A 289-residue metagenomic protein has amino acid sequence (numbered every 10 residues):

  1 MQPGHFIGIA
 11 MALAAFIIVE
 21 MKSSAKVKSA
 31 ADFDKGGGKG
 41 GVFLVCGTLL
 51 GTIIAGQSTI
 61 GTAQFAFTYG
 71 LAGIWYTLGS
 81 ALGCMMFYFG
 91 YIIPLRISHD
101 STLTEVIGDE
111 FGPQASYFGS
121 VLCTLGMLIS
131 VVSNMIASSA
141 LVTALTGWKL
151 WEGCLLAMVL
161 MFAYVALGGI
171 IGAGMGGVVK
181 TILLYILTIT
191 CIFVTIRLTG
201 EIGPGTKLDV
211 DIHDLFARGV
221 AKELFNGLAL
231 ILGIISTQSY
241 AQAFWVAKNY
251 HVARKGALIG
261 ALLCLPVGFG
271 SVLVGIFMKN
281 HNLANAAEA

Functional and structural regions predicted by a protein language model:
M1-S24, G36, G40, Q64-E105 (+1 more regions): Extracellular loop-to-transmembrane helix junctions
M1-T59, V165-G169, T181, L187 (+2 more regions): Membrane-interface "cap" regions at the ends of multi-pass membrane proteins
Q2, K35-G40, L44, G61-A72 (+1 more regions): Loop-to-helix junctions at membrane interfaces in multi-pass transport proteins
L13, T52-I53, S80-C84, C123-M127 (+4 more regions): Residue-level recognition of pore/gate-forming positions within transmembrane alpha-helices of multi-pass
A14-A30, G90-T104, A163, L167 (+3 more regions): Juxtamembrane interface elements at the cytosolic ends of transmembrane helices in multi-pass membrane proteins
I18-K26, L128-V131, M135, L145-L156 (+6 more regions): Hydrophobic alpha-helical segments and their helix-loop junctions in multi-pass secondary transporters
D34-G51, G73, S98-I129, K248-H251 (+1 more regions): Transmembrane-helix boundary/entry motifs in multi-pass membrane transporters
I74-G168, A229-L230: Helix-loop-helix module between adjacent transmembrane segments
